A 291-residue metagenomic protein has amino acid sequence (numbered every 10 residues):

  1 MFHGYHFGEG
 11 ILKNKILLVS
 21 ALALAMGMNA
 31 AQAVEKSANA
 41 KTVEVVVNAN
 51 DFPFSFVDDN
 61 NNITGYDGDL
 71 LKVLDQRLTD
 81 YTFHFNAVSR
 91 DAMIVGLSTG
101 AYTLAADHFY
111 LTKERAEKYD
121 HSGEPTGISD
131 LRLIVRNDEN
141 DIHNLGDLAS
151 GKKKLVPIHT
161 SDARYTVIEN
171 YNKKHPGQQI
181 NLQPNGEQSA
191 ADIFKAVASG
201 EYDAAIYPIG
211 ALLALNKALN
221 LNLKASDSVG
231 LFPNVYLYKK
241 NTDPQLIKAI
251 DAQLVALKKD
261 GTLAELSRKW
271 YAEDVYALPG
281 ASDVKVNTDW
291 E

Functional and structural regions predicted by a protein language model:
V34-F109, G186, I250, D260: Extracytoplasmic small-molecule ligand-binding "clamshell" domains of the periplasmic binding protein/Venus flytrap
N48-N50, G127-R132, D138, K217-V255 (+1 more regions): Periplasmic-binding protein-like
A49-F52, N60-Q76, R132-Q179, Q183-S189 (+1 more regions): Bilobed "Venus flytrap"/periplasmic-binding protein-like clamshell domains and structurally analogous long
G68-L78, E139, G146-D162, Y236-Y276: Extended ligand-binding regions for polar small-molecule ligands
K72, H84-A149, L223: Acidic, polar ligand-binding/catalytic clefts
T82-H84, S161-L182, V255-E291: Ligand-binding clefts/hinges and TM-proximal coupling segments of bilobed small-molecule sensing domains
H84-V95, H143, I180-K195, L231-F232: Short helix-initiation/N-cap motifs at beta->coil->alpha
A92-V95, A106-K118, V167-N170, K195-L231: A ligand-binding cleft/hinge motif common to bilobed small-molecule-binding domains
